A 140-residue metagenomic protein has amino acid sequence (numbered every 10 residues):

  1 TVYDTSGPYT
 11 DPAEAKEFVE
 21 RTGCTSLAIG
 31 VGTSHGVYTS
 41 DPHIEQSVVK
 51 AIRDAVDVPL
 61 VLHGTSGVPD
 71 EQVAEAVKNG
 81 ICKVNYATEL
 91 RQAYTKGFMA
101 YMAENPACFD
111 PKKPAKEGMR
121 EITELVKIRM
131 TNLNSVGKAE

Functional and structural regions predicted by a protein language model:
T1-A55, D70, A74-Y86, Q92 (+3 more regions): Alpha/beta enzyme core
S6, T39, H63-G64, R120: Residue-level marker of alpha-helix boundaries and capping positions
D54-G64: Short beta-strand/loop segments at the ligand-binding rim of alpha/beta enzyme cores
A100-E140: Extended, intrinsically disordered, low-complexity segments
